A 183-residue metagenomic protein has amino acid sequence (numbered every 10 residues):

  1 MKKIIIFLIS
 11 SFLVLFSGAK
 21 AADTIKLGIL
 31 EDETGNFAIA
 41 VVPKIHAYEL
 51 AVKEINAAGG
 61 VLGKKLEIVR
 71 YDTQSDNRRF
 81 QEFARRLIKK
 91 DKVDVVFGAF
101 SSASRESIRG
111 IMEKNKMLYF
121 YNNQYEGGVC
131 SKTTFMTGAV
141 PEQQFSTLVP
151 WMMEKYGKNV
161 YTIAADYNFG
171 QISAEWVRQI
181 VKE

Functional and structural regions predicted by a protein language model:
M1-I4: Positively charged n-region of N-terminal signal peptides that target proteins for export
I6-L15: Bacterial N-terminal signal peptides
F16-A21: Sec/Tat signal peptide C-region and signal peptidase I cleavage site
A22, H46-I68, K182-E183: Signal peptide-proximal N-terminal region of secreted/periplasmic/extracellular or secretory-lumen proteins
T24-D32, L66-R70, N159-Y161: Short, well-ordered beta-strand elements
G28-E49, Y71-R78, F100, D166-Q171: Extracytoplasmic "Venus flytrap"
K65-K90, E142-T147: Structural motif
R78, K92-E183: Extracytoplasmic ligand/sensor domains, especially the bilobed periplasmic-binding protein
